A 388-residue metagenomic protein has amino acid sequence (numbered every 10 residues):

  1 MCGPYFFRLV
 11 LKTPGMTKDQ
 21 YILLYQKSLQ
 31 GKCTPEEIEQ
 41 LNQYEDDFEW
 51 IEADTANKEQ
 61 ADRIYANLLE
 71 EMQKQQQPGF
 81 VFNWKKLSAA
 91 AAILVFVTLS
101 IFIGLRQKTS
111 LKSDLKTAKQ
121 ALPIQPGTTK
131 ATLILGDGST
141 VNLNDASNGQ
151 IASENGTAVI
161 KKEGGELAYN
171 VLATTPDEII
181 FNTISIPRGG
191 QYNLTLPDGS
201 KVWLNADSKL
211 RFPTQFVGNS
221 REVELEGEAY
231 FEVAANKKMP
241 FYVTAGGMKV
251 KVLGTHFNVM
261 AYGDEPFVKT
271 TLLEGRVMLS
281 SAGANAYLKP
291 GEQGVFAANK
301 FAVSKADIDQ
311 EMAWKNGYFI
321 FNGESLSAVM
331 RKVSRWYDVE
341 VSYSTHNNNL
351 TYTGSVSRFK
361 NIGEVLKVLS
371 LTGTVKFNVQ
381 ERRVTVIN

Functional and structural regions predicted by a protein language model:
C2-G3, N148: Intrinsically disordered, low-complexity regions enriched for glutamine and histidine
G3-Y25, I38-N42, D46-P126: Membrane-interface anchoring determinants
L24-K27, K201: Secondary-structure boundary/capping motif
Q26-S28, N299-K300: Short, charged low-complexity linear motifs
K27, Q43-D47, R335, V368-L371: Residues within well-ordered alpha-helical secondary structure of globular protein domains
K32-E36: Cytosolic histidine kinase catalytic core of two-component systems
F80, W84-A89, L99-N388: A residue-level detector for the "anchor" residue at the start of short, highly conserved motifs
